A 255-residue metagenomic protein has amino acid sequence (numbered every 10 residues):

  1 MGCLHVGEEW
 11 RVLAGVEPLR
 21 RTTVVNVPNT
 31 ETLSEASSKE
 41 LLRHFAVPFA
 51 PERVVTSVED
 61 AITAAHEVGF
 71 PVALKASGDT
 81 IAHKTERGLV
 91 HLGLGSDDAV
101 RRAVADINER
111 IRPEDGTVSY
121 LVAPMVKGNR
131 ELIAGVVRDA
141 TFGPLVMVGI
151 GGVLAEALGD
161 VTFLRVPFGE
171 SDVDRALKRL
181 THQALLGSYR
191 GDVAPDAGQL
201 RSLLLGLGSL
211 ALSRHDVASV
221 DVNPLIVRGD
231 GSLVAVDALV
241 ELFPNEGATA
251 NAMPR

Functional and structural regions predicted by a protein language model:
M1-R255: ATP-dependent carboxylate/acyl-activation modules
